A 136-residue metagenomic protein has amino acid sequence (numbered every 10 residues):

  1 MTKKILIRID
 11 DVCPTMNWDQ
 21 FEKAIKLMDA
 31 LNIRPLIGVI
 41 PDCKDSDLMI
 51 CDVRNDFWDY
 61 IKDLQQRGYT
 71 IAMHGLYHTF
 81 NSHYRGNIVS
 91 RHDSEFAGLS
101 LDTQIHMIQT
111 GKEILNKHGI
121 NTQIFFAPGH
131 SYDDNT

Functional and structural regions predicted by a protein language model:
M1-R67, I114: Active-site beta->alpha N-cap acidic-glycine motif
L6, T70, I124: Hydrophobic "anchor" residues on beta-strands that sit immediately upstream of conserved functional sites
R8, M16-N17, A72-M73, S90 (+1 more regions): Glycan-processing catalytic domains of CAZymes
I9-D11, I37-P41, M73-Y77, F126-G129: A cross-domain feature marking catalytic cores of carbohydrate-active enzymes and several ubiquitous metabolic/repair
K44, H78-T79, S131-D134: Short, catalytically relevant binding-site loops at active-site mouths
T79-R91: Short, flexible, mixed-charge acidic loops at enzyme active sites
E95-T136: Catalytic domains of cell-wall/extracellular-matrix polysaccharide-remodeling enzymes, centered on de-N-acetylation
